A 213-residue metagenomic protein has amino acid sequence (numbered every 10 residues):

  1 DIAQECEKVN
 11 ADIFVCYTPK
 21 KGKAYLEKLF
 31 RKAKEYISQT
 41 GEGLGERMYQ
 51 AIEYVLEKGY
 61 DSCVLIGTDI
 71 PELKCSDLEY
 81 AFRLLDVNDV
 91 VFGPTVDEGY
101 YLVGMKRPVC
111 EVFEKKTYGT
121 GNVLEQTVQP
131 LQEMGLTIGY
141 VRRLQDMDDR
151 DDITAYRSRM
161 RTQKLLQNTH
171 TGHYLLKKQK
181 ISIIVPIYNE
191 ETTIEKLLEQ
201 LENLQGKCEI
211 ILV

Functional and structural regions predicted by a protein language model:
D1-N10, E199-C208: Short, acidic, metal-binding catalytic loop of nucleotide-sugar glycosyltransferases
Y25-S62, V123: Short phosphate-binding loop-to-helix
V64-I66: Short aromatic-hydrophobic micro-motifs that form the base-stacking/packing surface for donor nucleotide recognition
L73-D97: Conserved donor-nucleotide/metal-binding helix-loop-beta segment in metal-dependent transferases, i.e., the alpha-helix
V109-P130: Short, glycine-/small-residue-rich phosphate/pyrophosphate-handling segment
E125-K178: Conserved alpha/beta core of the MobA/IspD/sugar-nucleotide pyrophosphorylase nucleotidyltransferase superfamily
L176-N203: N-proximal low-complexity "stem/linker" segments adjacent to membrane-targeting elements
